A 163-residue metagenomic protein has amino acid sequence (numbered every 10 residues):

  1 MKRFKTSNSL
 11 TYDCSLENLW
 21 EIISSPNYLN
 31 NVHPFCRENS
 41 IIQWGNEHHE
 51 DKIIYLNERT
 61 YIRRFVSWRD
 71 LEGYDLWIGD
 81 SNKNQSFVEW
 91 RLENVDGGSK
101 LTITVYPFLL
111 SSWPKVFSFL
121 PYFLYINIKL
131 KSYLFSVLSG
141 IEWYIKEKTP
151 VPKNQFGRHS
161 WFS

Functional and structural regions predicted by a protein language model:
M1-W44, F162-S163: Hydrophobic ligand-binding cavity/cleft-lining segments
R3-S9, T60, G73, Q85-F87 (+1 more regions): Intrinsic-disorder/low-complexity, polar/charged segments enriched in Ser/Thr/Lys/Arg/Asp/Glu/Gln
S9-D13, R64, R91: Generic structural detector for well-ordered beta-strands
E17-W20, F135, S139: Amphipathic alpha-helical segments that line or abut small-molecule/effector binding pockets and mediate allosteric
N30-N31, S40-F87, S136-N154, H159-S163: Glycine-rich portal/gate segments that line the openings of hydrophobic small-molecule binding cavities
D80-S136, W143, E147, P152-N154: Beta-strand/loop substructures that line and gate deep hydrophobic ligand-binding cavities in soluble
